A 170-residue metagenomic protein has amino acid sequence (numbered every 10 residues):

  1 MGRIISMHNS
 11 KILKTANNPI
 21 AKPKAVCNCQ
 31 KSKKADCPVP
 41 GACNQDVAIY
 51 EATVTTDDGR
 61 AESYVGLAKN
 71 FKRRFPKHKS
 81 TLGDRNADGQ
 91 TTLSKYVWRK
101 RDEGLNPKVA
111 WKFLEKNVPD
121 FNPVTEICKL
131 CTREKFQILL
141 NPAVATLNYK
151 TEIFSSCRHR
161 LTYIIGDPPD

Functional and structural regions predicted by a protein language model:
M1-D170: Charged structural interfaces that engage phosphate-rich ligands and support phosphoryl-transfer chemistry
